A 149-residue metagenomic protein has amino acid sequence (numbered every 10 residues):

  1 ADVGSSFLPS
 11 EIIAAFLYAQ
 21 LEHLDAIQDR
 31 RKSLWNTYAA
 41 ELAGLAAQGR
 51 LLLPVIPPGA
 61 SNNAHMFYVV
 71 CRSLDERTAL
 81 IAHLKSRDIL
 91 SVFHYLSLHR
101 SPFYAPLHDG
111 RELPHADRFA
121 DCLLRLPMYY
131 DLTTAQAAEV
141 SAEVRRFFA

Functional and structural regions predicted by a protein language model:
A1-A149: PLP-dependent aminotransferase class I/II
